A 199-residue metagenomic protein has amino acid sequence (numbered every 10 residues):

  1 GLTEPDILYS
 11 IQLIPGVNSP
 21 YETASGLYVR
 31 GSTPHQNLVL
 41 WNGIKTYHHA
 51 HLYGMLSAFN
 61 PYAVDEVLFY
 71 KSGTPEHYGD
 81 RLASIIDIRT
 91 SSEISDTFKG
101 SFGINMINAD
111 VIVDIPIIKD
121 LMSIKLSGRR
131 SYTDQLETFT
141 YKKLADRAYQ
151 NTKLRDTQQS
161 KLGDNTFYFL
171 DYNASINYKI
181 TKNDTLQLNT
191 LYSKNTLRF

Functional and structural regions predicted by a protein language model:
G1-T74, I85, S91: Periplasmic N-terminal accessory/gating domains of Gram-negative outer-membrane beta-barrel systems
Y9, Y28, I85-D87, S101 (+3 more regions): Outer-membrane beta-barrel architecture
Y21, H48, D80-L82, N105 (+1 more regions): Residue-level preference for beta-strand/loop junctions
H49, Q135-L136: Residues that scaffold the ATP/ADP-binding catalytic core of kinase and kinase-like folds
G54-S57, D65-E76, S84-I115, S123 (+2 more regions): Short strand-turn segments of transmembrane beta-barrel domains in outer membranes, especially the first one or two
R81-S84, F199: Surface-exposed extracellular loop regions of Gram-negative outer-membrane beta-barrel proteins
I107-Y132, Y149-T196: Transmembrane beta-barrel wall of Gram-negative outer-membrane proteins
E137-K143, N189-S193, R198-F199: Outer-membrane beta-barrel translocator domains and adjoining extracellular loop/strand segments of Gram-negative
